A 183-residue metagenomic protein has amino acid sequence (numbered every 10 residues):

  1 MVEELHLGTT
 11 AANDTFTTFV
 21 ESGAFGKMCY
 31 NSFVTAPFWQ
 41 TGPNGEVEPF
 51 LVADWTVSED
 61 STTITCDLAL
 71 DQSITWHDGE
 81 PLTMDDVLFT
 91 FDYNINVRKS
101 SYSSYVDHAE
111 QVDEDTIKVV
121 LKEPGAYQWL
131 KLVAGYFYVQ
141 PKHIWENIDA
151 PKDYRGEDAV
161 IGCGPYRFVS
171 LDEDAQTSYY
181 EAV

Functional and structural regions predicted by a protein language model:
M1-A11, I64-L68, T90, I117-V119 (+2 more regions): Short, well-ordered beta-strand elements
H6-E59, D92, I161-C163: N-terminal lobe/hinge region of extracytoplasmic solute-binding protein
T10-N13, P43, D60-S61, D71 (+6 more regions): Solvent-exposed coil/turn segments that connect beta secondary-structure elements in extracytoplasmic/periplasmic
T18-V20, E80, W129-V133, E181-V183: Short, solvent-exposed loop/turn and secondary-structure capping segments
T35, E48, V52, M84-F91 (+2 more regions): Extracytoplasmic/secreted envelope proteins and their assembly/folding machinery, especially bacterial periplasmic
D54-R98, V112, K118: Aromatic- and charge-enriched surface segment that lines or borders ligand/interaction sites
Y102-I148, Y154, P165, S170-D172: Surface-exposed binding/hinge segments that line and control ligand-binding clefts or catalytic entry sites
A159-V183: Bilobed "Venus flytrap"/periplasmic-binding protein-like clamshell domains and structurally analogous long
